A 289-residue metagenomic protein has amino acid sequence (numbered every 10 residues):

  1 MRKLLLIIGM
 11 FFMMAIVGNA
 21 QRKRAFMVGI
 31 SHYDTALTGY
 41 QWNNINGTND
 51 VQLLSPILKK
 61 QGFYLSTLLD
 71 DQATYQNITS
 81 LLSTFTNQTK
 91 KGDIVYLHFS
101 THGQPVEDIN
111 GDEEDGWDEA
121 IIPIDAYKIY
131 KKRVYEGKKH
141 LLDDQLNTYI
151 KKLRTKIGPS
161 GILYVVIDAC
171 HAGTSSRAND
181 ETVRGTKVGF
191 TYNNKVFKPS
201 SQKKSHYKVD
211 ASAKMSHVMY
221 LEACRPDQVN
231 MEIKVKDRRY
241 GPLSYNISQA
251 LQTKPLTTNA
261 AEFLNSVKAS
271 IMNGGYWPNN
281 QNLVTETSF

Functional and structural regions predicted by a protein language model:
L4-L5, V165: Residue-level detector of intrinsically disordered/flexible regions characterized by low predicted structural confidence
L5-G18: Hydrophobic h-region of N-terminal signal peptides that target proteins for export in Gram-negative bacteria
A20-F289: Cysteine endopeptidase catalytic domains of the caspase/legumain-like
